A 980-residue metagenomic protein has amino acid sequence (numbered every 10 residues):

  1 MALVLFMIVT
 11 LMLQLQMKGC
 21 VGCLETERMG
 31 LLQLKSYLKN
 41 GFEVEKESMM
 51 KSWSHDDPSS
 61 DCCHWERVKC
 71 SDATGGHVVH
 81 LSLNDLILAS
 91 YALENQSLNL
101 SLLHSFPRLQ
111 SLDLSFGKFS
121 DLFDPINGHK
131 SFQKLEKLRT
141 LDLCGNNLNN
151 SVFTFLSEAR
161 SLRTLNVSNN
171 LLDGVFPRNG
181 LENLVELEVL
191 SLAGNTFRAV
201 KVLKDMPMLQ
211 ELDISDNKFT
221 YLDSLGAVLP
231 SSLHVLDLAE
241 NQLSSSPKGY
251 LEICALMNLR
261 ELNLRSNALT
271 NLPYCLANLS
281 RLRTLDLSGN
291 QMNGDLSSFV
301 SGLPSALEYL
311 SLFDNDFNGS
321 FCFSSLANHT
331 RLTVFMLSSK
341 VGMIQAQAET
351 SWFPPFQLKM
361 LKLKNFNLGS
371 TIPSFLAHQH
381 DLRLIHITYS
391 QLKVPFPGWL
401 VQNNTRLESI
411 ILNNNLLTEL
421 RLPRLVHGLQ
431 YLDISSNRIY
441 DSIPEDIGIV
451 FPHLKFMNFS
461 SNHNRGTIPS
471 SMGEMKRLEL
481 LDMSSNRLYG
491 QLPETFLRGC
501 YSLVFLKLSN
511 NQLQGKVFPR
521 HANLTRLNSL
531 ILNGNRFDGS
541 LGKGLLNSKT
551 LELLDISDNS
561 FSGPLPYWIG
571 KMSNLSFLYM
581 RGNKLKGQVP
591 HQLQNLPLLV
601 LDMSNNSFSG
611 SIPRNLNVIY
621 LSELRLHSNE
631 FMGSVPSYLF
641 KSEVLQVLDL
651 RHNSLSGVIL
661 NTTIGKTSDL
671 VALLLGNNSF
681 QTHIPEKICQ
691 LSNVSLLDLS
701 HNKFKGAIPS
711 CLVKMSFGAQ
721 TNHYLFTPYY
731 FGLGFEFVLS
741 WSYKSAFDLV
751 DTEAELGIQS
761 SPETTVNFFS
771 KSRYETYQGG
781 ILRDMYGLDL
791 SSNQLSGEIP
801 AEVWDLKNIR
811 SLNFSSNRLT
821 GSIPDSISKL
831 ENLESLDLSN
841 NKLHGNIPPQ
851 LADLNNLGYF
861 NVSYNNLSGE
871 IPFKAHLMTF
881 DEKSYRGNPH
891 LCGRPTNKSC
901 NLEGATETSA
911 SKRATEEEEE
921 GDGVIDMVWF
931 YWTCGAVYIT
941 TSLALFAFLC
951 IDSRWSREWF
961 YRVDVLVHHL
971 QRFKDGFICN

Functional and structural regions predicted by a protein language model:
M1-N980: Plant-biased, solvent-exposed loop and capping regions within N-terminal extracellular ligand-binding ectodomains
